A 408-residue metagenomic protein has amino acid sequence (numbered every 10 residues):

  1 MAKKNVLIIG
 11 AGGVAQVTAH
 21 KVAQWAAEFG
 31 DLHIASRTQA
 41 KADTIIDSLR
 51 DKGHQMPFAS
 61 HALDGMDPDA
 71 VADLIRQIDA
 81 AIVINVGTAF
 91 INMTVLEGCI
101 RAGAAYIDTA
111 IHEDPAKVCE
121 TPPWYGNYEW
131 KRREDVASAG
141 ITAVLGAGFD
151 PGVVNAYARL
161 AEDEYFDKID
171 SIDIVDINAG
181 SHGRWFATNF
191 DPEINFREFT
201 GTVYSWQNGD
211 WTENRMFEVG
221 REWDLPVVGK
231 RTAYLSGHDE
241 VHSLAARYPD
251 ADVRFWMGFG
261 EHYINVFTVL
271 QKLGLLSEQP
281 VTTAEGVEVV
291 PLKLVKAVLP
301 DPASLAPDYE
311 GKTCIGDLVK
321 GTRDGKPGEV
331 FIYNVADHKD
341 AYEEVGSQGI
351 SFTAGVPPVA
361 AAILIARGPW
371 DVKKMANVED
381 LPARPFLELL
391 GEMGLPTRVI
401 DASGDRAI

Functional and structural regions predicted by a protein language model:
A11-G12: Glycine-rich Rossmann-fold phosphate-binding loop(s) that bind the pyrophosphate of adenine dinucleotide cofactors
A15-Q16: N-terminal Rossmann-fold NAD(P) dinucleotide-binding loop
R37-K41: Helix N-cap at the beta1-alpha1 junction of Rossmann-like dinucleotide-binding domains, i.e., the first residues
K52-D67: Rossmann-fold cofactor-recognition segment
G65-I78: Conserved Rossmann-fold cofactor-binding substructure of NAD(P)-dependent oxidoreductases
A110-I141: Rossmann-fold NAD(P)-binding glycine/threonine-rich loop
D163-I408: C-terminal catalytic/substrate-binding lobe primarily of soluble NAD(P)-dependent oxidoreductases
